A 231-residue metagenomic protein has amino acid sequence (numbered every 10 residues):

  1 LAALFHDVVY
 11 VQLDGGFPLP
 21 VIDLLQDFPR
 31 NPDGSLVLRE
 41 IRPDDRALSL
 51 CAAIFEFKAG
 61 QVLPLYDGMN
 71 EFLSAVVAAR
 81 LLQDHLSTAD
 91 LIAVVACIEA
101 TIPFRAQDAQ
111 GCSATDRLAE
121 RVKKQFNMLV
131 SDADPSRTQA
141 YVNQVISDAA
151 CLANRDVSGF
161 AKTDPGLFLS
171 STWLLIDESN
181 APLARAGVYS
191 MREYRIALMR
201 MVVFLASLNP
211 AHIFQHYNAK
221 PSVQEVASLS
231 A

Functional and structural regions predicted by a protein language model:
L1-F57, P64: Acidic/His-rich, divalent-metal-binding segments that scaffold phosphate/diphosphate chemistry
F5, V9-G16, P20-V21, A79-L91 (+1 more regions): Divalent metal-dependent phosphate-bond-processing catalytic cores, especially two-metal-ion Mg2+/Mn2+ enzymes that act
K58-Q61, L73: N-terminal, non-catalytic alpha-helical interaction modules of very large eukaryotic scaffold proteins
D67-D84: An active-site-proximal "capping" alpha-helix that borders the catalytic cofactor pocket
